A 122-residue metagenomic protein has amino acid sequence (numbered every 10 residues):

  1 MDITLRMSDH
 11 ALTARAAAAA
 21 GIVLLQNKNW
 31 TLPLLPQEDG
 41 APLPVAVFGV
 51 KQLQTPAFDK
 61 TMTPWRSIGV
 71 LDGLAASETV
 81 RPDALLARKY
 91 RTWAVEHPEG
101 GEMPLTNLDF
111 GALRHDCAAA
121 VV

Functional and structural regions predicted by a protein language model:
M1-V122: C-terminal non-catalytic regions of proteins with extracellular/luminal or membrane-system context
